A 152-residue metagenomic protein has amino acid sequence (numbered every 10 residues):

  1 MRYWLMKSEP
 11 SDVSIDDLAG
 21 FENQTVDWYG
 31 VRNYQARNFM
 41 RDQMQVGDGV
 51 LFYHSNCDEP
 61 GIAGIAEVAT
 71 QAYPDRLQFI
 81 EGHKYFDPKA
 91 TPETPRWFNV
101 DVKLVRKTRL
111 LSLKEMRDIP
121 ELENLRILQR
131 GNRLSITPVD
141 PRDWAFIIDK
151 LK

Functional and structural regions predicted by a protein language model:
M1-V46, D143-W144, L151-K152: Compositionally biased, charged N-terminal/linker segments
D16-L18, Q78, L113-M116, I147-K150: A short secondary-structure junction signal
M44-Q45, P60-A63: Short glycine/proline-enriched turns and hinge-like loops at secondary-structure junctions
L51-F52, E67: Hydrophobic beta-strand signal
Y53-P60: Short, charged beta-turn/beta-strand-edge "cap" motif at the junction between a beta-strand and an adjacent loop
G64-L134: Aromatic- and Lys/Arg-enriched surface recognition patch
